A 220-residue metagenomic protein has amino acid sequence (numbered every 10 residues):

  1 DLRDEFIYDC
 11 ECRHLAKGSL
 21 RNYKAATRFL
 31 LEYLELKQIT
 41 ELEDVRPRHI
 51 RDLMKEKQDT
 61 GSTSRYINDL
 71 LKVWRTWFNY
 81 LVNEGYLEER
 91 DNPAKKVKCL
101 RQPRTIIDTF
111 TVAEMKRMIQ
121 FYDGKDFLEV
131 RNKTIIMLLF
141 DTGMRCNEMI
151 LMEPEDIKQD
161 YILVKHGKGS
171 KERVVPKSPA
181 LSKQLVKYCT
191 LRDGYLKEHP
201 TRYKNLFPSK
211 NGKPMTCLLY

Functional and structural regions predicted by a protein language model:
D1-L219: Conserved catalytic core of the tyrosine transesterase superfamily
